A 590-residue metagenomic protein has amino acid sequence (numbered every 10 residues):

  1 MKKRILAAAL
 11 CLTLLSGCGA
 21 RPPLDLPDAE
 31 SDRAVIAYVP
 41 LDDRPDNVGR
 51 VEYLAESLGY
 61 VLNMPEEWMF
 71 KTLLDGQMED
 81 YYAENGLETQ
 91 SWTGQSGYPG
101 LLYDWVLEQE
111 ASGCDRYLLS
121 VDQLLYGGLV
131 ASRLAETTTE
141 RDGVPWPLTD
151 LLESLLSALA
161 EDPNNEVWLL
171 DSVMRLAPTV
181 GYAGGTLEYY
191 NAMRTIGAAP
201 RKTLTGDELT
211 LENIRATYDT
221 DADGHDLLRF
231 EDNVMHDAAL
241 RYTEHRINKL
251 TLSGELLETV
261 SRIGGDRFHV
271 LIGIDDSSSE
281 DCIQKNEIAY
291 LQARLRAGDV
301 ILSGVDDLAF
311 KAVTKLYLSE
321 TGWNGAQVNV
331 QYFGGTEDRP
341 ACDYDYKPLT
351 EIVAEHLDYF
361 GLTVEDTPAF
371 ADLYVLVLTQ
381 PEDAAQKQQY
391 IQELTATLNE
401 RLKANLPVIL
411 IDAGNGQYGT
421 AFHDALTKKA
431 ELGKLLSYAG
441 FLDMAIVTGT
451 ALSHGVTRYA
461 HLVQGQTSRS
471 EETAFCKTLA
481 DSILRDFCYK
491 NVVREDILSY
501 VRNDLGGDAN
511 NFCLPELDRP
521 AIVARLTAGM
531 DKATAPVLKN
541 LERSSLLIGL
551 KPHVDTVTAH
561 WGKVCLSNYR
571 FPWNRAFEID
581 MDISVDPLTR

Functional and structural regions predicted by a protein language model:
M1-R4, A8-A9: Positively charged n-region of N-terminal signal peptides that target proteins for export
L15-G17: C-terminal motif of bacterial Sec signal peptides marking the signal peptidase cleavage site
G19-R590: An N-terminal assembly and electron-transfer interface module characteristic of large anaerobic redox and radical
